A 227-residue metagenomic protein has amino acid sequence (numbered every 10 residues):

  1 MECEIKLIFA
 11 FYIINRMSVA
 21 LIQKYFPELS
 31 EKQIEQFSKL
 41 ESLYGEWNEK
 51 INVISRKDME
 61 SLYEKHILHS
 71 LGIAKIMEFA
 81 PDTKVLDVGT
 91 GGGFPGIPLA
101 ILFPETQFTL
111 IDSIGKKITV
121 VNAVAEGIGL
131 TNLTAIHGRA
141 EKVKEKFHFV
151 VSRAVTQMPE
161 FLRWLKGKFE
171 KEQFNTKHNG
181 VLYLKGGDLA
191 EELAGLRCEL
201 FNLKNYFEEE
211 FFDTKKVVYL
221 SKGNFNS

Functional and structural regions predicted by a protein language model:
I8, M17-A80, K116, A123-T131: Class I SAM-dependent transferase core
L71-V155, L162: Conserved SAM/SAH cofactor-binding pocket of Class I
Q107, N132-T134, G180, E199-N202: Conserved beta-strand segments of alpha/beta enzyme cores
A154-Q157, L189: Short glycine-rich anion-binding loops that position phosphate/pyrophosphate groups of nucleotides and phosphorylated
R163-H178: A short glycine-rich, Lys/Arg-flanked "PGG" loop and its adjoining helix->strand segment in the class I
F174-D188: Conserved beta-strand signature within the Rossmann-like core of class I S-adenosyl-L-methionine
G187-S227: Active-site capping/gating segments
